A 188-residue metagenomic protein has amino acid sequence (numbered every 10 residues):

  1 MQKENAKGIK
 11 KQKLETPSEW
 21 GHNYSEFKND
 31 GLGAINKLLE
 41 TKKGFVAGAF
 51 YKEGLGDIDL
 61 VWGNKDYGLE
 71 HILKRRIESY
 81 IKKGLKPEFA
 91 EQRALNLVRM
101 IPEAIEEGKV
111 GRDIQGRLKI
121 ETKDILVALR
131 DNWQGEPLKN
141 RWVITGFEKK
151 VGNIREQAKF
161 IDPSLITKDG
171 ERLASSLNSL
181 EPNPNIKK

Functional and structural regions predicted by a protein language model:
M1-K188: Ribonuclease/tRNase effector modules and their secretory precursors
